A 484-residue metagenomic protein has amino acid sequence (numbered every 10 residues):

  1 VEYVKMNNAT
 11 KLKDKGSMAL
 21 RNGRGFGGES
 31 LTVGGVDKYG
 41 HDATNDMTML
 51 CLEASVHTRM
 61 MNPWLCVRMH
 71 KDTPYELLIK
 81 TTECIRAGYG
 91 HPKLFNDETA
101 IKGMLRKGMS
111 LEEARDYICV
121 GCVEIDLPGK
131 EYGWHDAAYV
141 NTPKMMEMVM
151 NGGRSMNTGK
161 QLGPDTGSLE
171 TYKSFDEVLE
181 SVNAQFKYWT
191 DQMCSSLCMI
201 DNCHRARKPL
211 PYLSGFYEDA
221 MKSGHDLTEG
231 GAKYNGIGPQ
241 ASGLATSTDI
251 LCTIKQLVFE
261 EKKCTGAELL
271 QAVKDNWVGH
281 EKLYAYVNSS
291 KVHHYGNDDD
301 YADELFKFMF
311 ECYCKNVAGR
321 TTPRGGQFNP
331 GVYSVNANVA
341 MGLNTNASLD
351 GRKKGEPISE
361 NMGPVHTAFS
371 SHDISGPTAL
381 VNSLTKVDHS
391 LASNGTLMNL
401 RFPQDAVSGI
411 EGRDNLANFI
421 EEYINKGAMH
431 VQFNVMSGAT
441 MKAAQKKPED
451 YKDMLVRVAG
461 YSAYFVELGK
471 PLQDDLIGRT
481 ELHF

Functional and structural regions predicted by a protein language model:
V1-A245, D249-F484: Conserved catalytic cores of very large enzyme subunits
